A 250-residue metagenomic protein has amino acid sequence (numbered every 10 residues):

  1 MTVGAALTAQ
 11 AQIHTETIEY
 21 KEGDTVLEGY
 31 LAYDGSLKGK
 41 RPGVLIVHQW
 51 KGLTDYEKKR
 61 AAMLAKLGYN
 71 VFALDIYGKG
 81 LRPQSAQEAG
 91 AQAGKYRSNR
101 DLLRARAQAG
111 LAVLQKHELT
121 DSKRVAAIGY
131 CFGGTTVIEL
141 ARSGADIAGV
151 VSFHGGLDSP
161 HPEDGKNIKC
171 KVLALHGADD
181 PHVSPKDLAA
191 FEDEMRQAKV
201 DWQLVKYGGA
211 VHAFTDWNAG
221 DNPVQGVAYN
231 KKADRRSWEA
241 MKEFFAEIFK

Functional and structural regions predicted by a protein language model:
A5-A11: Sec/Tat signal peptide C-region and signal peptidase I cleavage site
T17-L119, D216-A228: Serine-hydrolase catalytic machinery in alpha/beta-hydrolase-like enzymes
Y30, R196-K250: C-terminal catalytic histidine-bearing segment of alpha/beta-hydrolase fold enzymes
R60, S184-M195, Q203: Short alpha-helix in the alpha/beta-hydrolase fold that links the catalytic acid
Y69, I76, G155, Y207-G209: Active-site loop/turn elements of alpha/beta-hydrolase fold enzymes, especially the short glycine-/histidine-rich
A107-I168: Primarily recognizes the serine-hydrolase "nucleophile elbow" in alpha/beta-hydrolase and SGNH/GDSL folds
I168, A174-H176: Short beta-strand/loop motif that positions the catalytic acidic residue of the alpha/beta-hydrolase fold
D179-V183, H212: Acidic catalytic loop of the alpha/beta-hydrolase fold
